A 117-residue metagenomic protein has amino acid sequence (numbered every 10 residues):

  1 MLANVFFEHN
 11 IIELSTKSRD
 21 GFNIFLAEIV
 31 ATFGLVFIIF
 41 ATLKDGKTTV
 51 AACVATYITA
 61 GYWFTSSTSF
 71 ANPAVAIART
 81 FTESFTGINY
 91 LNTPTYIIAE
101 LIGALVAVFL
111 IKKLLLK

Functional and structural regions predicted by a protein language model:
M1-K117: Membrane-interface helix-loop junctions and terminal tails of multi-pass membrane proteins
